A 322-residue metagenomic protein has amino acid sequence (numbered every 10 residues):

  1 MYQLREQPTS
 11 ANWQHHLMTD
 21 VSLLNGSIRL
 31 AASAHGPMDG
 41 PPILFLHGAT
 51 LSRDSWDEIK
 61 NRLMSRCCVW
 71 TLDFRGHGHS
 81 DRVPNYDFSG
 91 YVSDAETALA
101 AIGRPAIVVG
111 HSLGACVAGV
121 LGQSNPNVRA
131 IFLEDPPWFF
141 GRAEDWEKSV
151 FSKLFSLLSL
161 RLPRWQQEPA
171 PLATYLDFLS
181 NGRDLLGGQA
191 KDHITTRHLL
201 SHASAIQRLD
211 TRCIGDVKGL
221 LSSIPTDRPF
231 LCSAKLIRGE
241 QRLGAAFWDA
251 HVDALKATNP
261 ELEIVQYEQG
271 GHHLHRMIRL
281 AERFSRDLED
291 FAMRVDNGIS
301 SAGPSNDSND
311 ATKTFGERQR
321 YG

Functional and structural regions predicted by a protein language model:
M1-I43, M64-C67, G103-R104, P260-V265 (+3 more regions): Alpha/beta-hydrolase fold catalytic core
S33, W70, F74-V109, L113 (+1 more regions): Active-site loop/oxyanion-hole signature of alpha/beta-hydrolase fold enzymes
S33-D81: Conserved HGGG/HGGXW glycine-rich cap/lid loop of the alpha/beta-hydrolase fold
A115-P126, I131: Short glycine-enriched nucleophile-adjacent loop and the immediately C-terminal alpha-helix near the catalytic center
Q123, I131-W165: Flexible "cap/lid" loop of the alpha/beta hydrolase fold
A143-E144, P163-R228: Conserved alpha/beta-hydrolase catalytic His-Asp/Glu region
S233-G271: Conserved loop-alpha-helix segment in the C-terminal half of the alpha/beta-hydrolase fold that carries the catalytic
G270-L280: Catalytic histidine-centered segment of alpha/beta-hydrolase-like enzymes
